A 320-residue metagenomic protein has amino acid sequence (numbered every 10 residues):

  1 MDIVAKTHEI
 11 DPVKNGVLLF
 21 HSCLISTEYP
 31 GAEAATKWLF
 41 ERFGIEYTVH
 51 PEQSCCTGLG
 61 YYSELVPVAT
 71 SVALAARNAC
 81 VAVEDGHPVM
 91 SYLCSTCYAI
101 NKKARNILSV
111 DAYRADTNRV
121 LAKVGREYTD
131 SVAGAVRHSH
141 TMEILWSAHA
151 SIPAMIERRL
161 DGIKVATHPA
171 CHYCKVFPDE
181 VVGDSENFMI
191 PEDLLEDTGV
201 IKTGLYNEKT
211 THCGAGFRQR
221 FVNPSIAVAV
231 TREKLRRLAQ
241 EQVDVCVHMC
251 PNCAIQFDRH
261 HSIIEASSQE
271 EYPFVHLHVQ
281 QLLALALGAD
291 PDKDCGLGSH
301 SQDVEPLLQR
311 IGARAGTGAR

Functional and structural regions predicted by a protein language model:
M1-R320: Iron-sulfur cluster-binding electron-transfer modules in prokaryotic oxidoreductases
